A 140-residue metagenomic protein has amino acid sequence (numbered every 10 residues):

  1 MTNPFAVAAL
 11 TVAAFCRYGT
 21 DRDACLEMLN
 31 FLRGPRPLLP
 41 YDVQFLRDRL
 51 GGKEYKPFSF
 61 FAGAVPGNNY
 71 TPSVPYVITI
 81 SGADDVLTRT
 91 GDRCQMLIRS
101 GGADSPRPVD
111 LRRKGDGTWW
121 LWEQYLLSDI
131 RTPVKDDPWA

Functional and structural regions predicted by a protein language model:
M1-A62: Core segments of small alpha/beta cavity-forming domains
P4, G82-D85, D110: Functionally constrained cores in energy, signaling, and assembly domains
L10-A14, V77-T79, Q95-L97, P106-D110 (+1 more regions): Ordered hydrophobic segments in well-structured contexts
Y18, A83, G101, K114-D116: Generic structural motif
P35-P40, P66, P72-P75, P106-P108 (+2 more regions): Proline-rich intrinsically disordered, low-complexity coils
Q44-D104: Surface-exposed, charged secondary-structure patches
D104-W139: Short beta-strand edge/turn micro-motifs at domain boundaries
